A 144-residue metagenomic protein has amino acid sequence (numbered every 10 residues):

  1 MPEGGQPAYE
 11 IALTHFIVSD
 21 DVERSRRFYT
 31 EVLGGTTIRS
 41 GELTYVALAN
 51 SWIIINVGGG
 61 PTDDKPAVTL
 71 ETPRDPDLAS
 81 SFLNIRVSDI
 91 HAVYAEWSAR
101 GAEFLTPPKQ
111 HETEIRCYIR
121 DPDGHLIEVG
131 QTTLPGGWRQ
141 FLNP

Functional and structural regions predicted by a protein language model:
M1-L13, T36-I85, A92-R120, Q131-P144: Vicinal oxygen chelate
F16-V22, H111: Conserved beta-strand-loop-alpha-helix junction that forms the acyl-donor binding cleft
S19, N84-V87: Short, solvent-exposed loop/helix junctions and linker helices that flank or host conserved functional motifs
R24-S25, D89, V93: Short phosphate-engaging motifs
S25-T30, W97, D121-G124: Conserved active-site tyrosine of GNAT-family acetyltransferases
